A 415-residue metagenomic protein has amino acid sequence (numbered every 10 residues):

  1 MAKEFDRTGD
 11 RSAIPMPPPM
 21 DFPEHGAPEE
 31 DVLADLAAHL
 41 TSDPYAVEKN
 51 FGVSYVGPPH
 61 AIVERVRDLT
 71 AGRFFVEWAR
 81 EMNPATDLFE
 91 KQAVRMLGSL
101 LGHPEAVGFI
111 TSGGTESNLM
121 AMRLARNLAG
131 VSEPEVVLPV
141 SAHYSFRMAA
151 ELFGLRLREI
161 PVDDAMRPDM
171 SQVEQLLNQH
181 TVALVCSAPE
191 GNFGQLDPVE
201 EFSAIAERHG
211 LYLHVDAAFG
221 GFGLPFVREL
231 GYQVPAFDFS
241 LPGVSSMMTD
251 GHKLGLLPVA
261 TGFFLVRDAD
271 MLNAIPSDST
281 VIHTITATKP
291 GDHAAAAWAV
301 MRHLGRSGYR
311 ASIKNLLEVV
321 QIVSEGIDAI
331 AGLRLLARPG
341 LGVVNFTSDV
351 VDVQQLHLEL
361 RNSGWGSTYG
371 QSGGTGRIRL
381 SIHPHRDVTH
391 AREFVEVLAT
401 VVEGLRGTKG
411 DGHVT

Functional and structural regions predicted by a protein language model:
M1-P104, I378: N-terminal entrance/gating region of PLP-dependent enzymes' catalytic architecture
D6-G9, S112-I275, T375, T400-V402 (+1 more regions): Conserved PLP-enzyme active-site core in the AAT-like
F74-E81, P104-F109, R158-E159, V182-A188 (+3 more regions): Glycine- and acidic
L97-M120: Short loop-beta-helix segment that forms the pyridoxal 5′-phosphate
I110, R334-G340, T368-G373: Short beta-strand
A150, A206, I327-D328, L360: A generic structural signal for well-ordered alpha-helical segments
E229-R338: Active-site C-terminal subdomain of aminotransferase-like
V344-V350, H357, G364-A399: Conserved PLP-binding active-site segment of the aspartate aminotransferase-like
